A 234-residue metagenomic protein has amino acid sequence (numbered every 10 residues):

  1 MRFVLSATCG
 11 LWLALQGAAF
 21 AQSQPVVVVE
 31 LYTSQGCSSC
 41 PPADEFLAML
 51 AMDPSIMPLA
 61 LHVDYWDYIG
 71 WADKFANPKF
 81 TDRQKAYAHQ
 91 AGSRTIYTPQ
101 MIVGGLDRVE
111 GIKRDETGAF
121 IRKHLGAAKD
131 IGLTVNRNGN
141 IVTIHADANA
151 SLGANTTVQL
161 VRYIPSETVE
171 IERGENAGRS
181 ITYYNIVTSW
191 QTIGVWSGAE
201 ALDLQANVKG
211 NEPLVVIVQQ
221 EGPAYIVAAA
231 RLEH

Functional and structural regions predicted by a protein language model:
R2-Q16: Bacterial N-terminal signal peptides
S6-C9, P42, D53, K79-T81 (+2 more regions): Serine/threonine-rich low-complexity intrinsically disordered regions
W12, V29, A60-V63, Y68 (+4 more regions): Generic secondary-structure boundary/loop-capping signal
F20-T95: Active-site-proximal cofactor/substrate-binding loop regions of enzyme domains
L61-D64, G104, N138: Short loop/turn motifs enriched for small/polar and acidic residues
I69, G104-D107: Charged, low-complexity surface segments at secondary-structure and domain boundaries
K74-R94, T98, L106-H234: Short, conserved sequence motifs used for protein processing/export or organelle targeting and for catalysis
M101: Ligand-binding face of N-terminal immunoglobulin V-set domains in extracellular IgSF glycoproteins
